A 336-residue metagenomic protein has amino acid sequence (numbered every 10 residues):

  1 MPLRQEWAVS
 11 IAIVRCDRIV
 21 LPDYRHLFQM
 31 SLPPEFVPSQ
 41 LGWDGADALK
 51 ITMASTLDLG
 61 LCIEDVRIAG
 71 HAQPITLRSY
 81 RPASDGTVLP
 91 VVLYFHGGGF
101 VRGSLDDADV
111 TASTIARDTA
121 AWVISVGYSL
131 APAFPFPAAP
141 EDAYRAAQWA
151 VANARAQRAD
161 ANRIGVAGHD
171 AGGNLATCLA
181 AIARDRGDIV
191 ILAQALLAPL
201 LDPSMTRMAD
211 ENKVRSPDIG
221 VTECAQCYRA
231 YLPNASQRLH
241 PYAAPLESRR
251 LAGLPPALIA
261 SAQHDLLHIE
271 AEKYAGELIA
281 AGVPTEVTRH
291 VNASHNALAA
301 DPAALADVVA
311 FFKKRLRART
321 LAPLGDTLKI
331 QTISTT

Functional and structural regions predicted by a protein language model:
M1-P82, K313-T336: A glycine/proline-hinged amphipathic helix-loop "lid/cap" segment that gates access to hydrophobic ligand pockets
V88-G97: Short beta-strand element of the alpha/beta-hydrolase
D106-S125: Short amphipathic alpha-helix adjacent to the substrate-entry channel of hydrolases
F134-A154: Alpha/beta-hydrolase active-site loop
V151-V166, R186: Gly/Ser-rich "nucleophile elbow"/oxyanion-hole loop immediately N-terminal to the catalytic nucleophile in hydrolases
A181-S236: Hydrolase active-site cap/lid region
I259-S261: Short beta-strand/loop motif that positions the catalytic acidic residue of the alpha/beta-hydrolase fold
A293-P302: Catalytic histidine-centered segment of alpha/beta-hydrolase-like enzymes
